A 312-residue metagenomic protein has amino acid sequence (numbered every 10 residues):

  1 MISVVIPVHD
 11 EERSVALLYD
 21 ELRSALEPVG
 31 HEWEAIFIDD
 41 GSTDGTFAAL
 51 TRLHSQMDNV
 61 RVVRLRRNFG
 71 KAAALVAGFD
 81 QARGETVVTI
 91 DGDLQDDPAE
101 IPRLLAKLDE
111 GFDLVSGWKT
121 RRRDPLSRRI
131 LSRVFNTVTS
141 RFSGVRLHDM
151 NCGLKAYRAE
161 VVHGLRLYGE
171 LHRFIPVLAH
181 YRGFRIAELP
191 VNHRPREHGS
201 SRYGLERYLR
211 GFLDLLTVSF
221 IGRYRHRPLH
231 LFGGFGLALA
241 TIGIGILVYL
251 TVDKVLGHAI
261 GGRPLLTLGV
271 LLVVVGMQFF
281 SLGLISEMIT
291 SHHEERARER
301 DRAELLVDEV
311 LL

Functional and structural regions predicted by a protein language model:
M1-S3, E34: Cell-envelope/extracellular polymer assembly enzymes that use nucleotide-activated donors
E11-L26: Short, well-formed alpha-helical segments that are part of the catalytic scaffolds of diverse glycosyltransferases
E11-S14, S42, K71, D97: Donor nucleotide-sugar binding loop of glycosyltransferases
R13-L17, D44-L53: Acidic helix N-cap motif at the loop->helix transition within catalytic regions of sugar-transfer enzymes
G30-G41, V63-R64: Short beta-strand/loop segment that forms part of the nucleotide-sugar
D39-A48, L94-Q95: A conserved acidic beta->alpha catalytic loop
R52, R61-R67, K71-Q81, T86-T89 (+3 more regions): Acceptor/aglycone-binding surface of glycosyltransferases and processive sugar-polymer synthases
F174-L312: Hydrophobic helical membrane-anchoring modules
